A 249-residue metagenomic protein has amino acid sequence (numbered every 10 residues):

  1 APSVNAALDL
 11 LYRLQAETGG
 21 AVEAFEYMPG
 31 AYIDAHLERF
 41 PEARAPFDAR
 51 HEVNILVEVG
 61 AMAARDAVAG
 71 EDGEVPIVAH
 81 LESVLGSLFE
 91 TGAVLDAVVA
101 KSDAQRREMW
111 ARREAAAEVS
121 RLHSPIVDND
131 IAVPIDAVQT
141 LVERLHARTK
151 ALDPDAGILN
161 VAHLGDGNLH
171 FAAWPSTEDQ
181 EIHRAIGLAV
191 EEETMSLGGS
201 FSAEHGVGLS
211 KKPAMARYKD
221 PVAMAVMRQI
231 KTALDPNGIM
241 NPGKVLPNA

Functional and structural regions predicted by a protein language model:
A1-A249: Noncatalytic alpha-helical scaffold of FAD-dependent oxidoreductases
